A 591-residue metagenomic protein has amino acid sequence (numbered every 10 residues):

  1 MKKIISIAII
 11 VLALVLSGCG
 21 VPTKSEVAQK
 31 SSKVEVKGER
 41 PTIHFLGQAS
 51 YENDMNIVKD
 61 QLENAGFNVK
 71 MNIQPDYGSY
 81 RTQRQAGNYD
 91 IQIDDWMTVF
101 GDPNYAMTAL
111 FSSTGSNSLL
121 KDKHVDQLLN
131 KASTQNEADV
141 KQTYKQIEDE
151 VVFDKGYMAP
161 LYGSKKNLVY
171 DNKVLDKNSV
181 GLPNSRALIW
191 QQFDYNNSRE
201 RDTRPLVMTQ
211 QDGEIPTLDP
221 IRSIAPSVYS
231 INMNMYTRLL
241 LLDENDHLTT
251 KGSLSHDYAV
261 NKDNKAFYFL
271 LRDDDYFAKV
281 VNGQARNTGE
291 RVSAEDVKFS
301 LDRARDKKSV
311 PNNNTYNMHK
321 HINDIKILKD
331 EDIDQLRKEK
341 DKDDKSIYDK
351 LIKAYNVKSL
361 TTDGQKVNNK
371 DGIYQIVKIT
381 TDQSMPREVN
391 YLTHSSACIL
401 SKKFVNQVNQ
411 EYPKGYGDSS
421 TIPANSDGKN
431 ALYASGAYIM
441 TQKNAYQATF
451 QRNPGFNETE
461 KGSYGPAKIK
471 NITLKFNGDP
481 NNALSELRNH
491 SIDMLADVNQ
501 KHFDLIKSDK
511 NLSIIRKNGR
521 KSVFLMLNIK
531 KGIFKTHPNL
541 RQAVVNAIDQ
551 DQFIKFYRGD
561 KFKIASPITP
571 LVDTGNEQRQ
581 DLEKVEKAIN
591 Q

Functional and structural regions predicted by a protein language model:
C19-P22, T114-K123, V151-L175, N499-N590: Local pocket/hinge segments that shape ligand/substrate recognition
K24-Q29, P226, S230-M233, E244-N245 (+3 more regions): Gly/Pro-rich hinge or "lid" segments in bacterial periplasmic/extracellular proteins
N68, P423-G428, F456-L505: Ligand-site clamp/hinge motif
K70-Y80, Y105-N172, I554: Extracytoplasmic/peripheral linker and loop segments enriched in polar/acidic and small residues with frequent Thr/Pro
D171-P205: Long beta-strand-rich cores associated with HINT superfamily self-processing modules
T209-K262: N-terminal lobe/hinge region of extracytoplasmic solute-binding protein
D257-N317, H321-I325, G364-V367, G372-I373 (+3 more regions): Aromatic- and charge-enriched surface segment that lines or borders ligand/interaction sites
S309-K414: Surface-exposed binding/hinge segments that line and control ligand-binding clefts or catalytic entry sites
